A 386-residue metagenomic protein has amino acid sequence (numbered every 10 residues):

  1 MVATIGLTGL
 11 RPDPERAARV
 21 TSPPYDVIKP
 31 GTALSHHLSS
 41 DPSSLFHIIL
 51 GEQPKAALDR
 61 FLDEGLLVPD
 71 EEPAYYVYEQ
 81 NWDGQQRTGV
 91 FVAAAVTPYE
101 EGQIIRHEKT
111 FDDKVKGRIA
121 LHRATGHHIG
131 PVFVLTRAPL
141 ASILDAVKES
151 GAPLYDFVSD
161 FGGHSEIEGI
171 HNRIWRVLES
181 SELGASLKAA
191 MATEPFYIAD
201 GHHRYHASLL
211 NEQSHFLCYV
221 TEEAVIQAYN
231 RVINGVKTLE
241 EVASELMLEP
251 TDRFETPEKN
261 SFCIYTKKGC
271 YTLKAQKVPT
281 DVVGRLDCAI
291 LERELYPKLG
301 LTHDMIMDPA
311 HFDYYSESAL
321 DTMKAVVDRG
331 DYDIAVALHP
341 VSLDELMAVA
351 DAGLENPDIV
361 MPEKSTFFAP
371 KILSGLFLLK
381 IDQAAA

Functional and structural regions predicted by a protein language model:
M1-A386: Surface-exposed, charge/polar-rich loops and edge strands
